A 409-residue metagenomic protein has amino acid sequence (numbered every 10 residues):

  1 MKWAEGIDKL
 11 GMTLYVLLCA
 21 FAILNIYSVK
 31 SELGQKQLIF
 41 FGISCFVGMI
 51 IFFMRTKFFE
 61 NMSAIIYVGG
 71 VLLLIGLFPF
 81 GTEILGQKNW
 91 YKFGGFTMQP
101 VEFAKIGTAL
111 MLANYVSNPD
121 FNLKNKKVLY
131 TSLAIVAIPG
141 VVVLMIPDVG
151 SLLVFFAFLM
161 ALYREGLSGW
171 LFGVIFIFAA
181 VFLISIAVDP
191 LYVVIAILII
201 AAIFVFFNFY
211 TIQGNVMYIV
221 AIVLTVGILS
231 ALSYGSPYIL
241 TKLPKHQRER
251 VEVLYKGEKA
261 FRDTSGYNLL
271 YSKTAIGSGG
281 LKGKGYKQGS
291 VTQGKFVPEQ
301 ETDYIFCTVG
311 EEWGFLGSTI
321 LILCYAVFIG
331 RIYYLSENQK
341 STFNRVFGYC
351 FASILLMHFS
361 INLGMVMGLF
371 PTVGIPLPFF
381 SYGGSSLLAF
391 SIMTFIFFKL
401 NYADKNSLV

Functional and structural regions predicted by a protein language model:
M1, N362-V409: A juxtamembrane structural motif centered on a specific transmembrane helix
M1-D8: Flexible extramembrane loops and terminal tails that flank transmembrane helices in small membrane-associated subunits
A4, L129, G294-V297, Q339-K340: Helix-boundary and loop/linker segments of multi-pass membrane transporters
M12-D263, C307, E311-M367, I392 (+1 more regions): Hydrophobic alpha-helical transmembrane segments of multi-pass inner membrane proteins, especially in bacterial systems
L24, G279-L281, G285-V291, L316-T319 (+4 more regions): Gly/Ser/Thr-rich beta-alpha loop segments that engage phosphate groups in nucleotides
G95-G107, P147, G280, K284 (+1 more regions): Glycine/serine-rich anion-binding loops at beta->alpha junctions that coordinate negatively charged ligand groups
D263, K273-W313: Long extracytoplasmic/lumenal interhelical loops at the membrane interface of multi-pass membrane proteins
